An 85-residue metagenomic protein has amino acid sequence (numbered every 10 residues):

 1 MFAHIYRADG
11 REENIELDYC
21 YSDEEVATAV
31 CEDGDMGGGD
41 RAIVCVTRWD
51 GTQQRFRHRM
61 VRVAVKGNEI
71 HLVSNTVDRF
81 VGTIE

Functional and structural regions predicted by a protein language model:
M1-E12: Short aromatic-glycine-(Arg/Gly/Cys) micro-motifs in beta-strand/loop hairpins
H4, V26-A27, L72, G82: Short low-polarity hydrophobic stretches
R11-Y21: A short, exposed loop/beta-hairpin motif centered on an aromatic-Gly-Thr core
Y21-G39: A short, charged, amphipathic alpha-helix used as a generic interaction element across diverse proteins
M36-E85: Short, mixed-charge low-complexity intrinsically disordered segments
